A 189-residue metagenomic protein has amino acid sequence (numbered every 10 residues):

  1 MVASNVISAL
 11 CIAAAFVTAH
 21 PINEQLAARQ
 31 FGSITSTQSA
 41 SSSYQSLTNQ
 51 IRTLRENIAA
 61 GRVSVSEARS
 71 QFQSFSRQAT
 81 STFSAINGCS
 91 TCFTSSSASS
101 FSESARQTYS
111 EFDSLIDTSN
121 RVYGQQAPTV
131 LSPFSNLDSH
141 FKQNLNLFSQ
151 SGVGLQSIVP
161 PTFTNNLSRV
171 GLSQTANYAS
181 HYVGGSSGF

Functional and structural regions predicted by a protein language model:
M1-Q30, F189: Fungal secretory targeting signals
I22-F189: A taxonomically broad motif for mature regions of secreted/extracellular, amphipathic or lipid/surface-interacting
